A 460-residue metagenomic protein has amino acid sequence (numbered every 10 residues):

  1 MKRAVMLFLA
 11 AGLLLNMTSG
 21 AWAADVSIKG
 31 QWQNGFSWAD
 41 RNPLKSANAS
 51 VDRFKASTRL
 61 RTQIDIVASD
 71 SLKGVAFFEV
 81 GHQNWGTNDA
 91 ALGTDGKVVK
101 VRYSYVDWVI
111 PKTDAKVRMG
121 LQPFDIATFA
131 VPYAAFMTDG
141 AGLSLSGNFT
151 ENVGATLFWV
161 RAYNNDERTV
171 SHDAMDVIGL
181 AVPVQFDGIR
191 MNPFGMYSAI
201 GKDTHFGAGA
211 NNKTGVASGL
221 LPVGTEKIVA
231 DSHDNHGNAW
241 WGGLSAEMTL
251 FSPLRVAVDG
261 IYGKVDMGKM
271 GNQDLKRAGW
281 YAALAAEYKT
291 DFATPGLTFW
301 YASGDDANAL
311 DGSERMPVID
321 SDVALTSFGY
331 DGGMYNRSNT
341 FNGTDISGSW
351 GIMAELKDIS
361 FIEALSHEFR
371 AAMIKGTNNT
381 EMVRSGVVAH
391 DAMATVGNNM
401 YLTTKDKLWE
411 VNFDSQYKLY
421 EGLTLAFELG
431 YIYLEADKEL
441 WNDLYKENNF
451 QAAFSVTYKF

Functional and structural regions predicted by a protein language model:
K2-Q122, L143-L157, V182-P193, S198-I200 (+4 more regions): Beta-barrel outer-membrane channel/assembly domains of diderm bacteria
D125-A127: Folded interaction domains in cell-surface recognition and envelope-stress signaling
F129-A134, R168-S171, M270-D274, L440-N442: Short, solvent-exposed loop/turn segments at secondary-structure boundaries
R161-S171, I189-H233, N238, G263-G271 (+1 more regions): Outer-membrane beta-barrel translocator/channel fold
T214-S218, S321-L325, A389-G397: Surface-exposed loop/turn segments flanking beta-strands in extracellular/periplasmic regions
D274-D322: Long, well-ordered mid-to-C-terminal structural blocks that present hydrophobic/aromatic surfaces
A309-I346: Flexible glycine-rich, low-complexity coil/linker segments exposed to the extracellular/periplasmic environment
